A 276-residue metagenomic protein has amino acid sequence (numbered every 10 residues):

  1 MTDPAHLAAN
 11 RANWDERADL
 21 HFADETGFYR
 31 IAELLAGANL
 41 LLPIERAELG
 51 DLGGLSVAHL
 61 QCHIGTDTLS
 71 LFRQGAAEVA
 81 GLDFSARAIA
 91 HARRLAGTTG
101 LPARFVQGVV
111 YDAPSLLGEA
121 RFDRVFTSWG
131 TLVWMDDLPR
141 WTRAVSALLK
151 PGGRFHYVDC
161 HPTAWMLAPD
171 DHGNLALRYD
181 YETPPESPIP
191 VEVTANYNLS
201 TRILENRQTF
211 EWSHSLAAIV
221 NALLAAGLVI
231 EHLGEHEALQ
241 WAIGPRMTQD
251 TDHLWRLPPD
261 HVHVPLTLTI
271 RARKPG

Functional and structural regions predicted by a protein language model:
M1-I31: N-terminal, positively charged/glycine-rich alpha-helical extensions of SAM-dependent methyltransferases
T26-L55: Conserved alpha-helix/loop element of class I SAM-dependent methyltransferases that forms part of the SAM/SAH-binding
S56-A113: Class I SAM-dependent methyltransferase SAM/SAH-binding core
P114-V125: A short acidic, Gly/Pro-enriched loop at the edge of an enzyme's catalytic core that lines a small-molecule cofactor
D123-P139: A short SAM/SAH-binding and catalytic strip from SAM-dependent methyltransferases
P139-R154: A short glycine-rich, Lys/Arg-flanked "PGG" loop and its adjoining helix->strand segment in the class I
R154-Y197: Conserved class I S-adenosyl-L-methionine
T209-L233: Short alpha-helix
